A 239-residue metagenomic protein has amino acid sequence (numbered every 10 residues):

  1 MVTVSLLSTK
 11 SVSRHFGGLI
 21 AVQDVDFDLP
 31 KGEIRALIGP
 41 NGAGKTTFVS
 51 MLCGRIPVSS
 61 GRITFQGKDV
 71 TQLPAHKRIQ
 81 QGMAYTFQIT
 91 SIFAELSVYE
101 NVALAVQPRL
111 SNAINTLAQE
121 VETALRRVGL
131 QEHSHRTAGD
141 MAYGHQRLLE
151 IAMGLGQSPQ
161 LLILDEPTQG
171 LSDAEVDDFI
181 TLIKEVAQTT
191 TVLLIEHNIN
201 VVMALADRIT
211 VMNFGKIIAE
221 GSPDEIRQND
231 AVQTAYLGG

Functional and structural regions predicted by a protein language model:
V2-G239: Glycine-rich phosphate-binding loops of nucleotide-dependent enzymes
